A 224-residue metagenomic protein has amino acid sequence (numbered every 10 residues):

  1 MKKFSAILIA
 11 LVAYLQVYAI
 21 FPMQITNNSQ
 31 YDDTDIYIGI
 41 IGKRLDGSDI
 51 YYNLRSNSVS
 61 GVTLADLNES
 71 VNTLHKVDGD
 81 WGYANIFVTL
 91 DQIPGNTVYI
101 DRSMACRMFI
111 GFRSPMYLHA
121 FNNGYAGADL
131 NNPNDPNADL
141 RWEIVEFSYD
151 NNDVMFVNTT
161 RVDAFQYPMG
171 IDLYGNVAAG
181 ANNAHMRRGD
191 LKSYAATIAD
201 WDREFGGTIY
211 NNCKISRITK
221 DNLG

Functional and structural regions predicted by a protein language model:
K2-A10: Sec-dependent signal peptide recognition, specifically the positively charged N-region followed immediately by
I9-Y18: Hydrophobic h-region of N-terminal signal peptides that target proteins for export in Gram-negative bacteria
I20-G224: Intrinsically disordered, low-complexity segments enriched in small/polar residues
